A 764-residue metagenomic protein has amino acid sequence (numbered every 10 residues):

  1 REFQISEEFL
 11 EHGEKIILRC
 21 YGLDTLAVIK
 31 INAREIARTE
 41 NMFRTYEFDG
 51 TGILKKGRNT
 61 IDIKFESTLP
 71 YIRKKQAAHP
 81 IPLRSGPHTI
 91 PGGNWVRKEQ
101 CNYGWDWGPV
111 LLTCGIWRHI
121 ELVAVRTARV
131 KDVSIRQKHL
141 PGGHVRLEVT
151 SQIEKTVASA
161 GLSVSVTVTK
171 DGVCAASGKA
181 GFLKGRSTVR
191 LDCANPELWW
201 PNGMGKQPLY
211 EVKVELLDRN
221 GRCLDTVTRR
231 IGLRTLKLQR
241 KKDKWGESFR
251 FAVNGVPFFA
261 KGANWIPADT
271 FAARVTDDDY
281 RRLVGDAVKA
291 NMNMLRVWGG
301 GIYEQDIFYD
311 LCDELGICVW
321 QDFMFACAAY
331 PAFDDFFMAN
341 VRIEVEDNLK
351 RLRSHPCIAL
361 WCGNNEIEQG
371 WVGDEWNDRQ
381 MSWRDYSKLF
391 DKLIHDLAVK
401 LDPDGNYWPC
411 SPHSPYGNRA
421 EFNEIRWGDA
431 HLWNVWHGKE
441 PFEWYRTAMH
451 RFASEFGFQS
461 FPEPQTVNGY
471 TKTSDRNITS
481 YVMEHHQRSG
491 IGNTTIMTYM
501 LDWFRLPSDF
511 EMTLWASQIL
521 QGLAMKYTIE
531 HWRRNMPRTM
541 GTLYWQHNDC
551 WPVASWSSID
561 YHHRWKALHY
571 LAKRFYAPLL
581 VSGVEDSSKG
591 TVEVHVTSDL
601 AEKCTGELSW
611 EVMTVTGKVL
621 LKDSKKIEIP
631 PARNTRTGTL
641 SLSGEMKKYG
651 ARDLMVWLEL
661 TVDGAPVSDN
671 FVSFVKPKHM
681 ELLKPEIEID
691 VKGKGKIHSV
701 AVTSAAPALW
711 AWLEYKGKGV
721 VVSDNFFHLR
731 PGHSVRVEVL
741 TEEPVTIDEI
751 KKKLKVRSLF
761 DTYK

Functional and structural regions predicted by a protein language model:
R1-M294, I425, R534-N535, R564-K764: Secreted/periplasmic carbohydrate-active enzymes, especially glycoside hydrolases
T45, G104, E197, P267 (+5 more regions): Short coil/turn segments at secondary-structure junctions
E66, V125, G300, E366 (+2 more regions): Flexible loop residues that form catalytic and substrate-binding hotspots at small-molecule/glycan-binding clefts
P70, P80-R84, H88-T89, Q100 (+5 more regions): Active-site mouth of glycoside hydrolases
C101, G108-G115, W361, A398-V399 (+2 more regions): Substrate-binding clefts and catalytic carboxylate motifs of secreted carbohydrate-active enzymes
G115, G205, R282, Y303-I307 (+10 more regions): Generic recognition of stable, solvent-exposed alpha-helical segments in well-folded globular domains
